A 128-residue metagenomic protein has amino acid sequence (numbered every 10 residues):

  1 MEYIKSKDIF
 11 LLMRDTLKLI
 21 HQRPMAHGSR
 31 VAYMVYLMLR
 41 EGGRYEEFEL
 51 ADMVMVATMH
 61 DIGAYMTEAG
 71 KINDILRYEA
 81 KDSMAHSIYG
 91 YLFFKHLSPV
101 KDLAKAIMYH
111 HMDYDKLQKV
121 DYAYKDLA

Functional and structural regions predicted by a protein language model:
E2-A128: Histidine- and acidic-residue-rich, metal-dependent catalytic cores
